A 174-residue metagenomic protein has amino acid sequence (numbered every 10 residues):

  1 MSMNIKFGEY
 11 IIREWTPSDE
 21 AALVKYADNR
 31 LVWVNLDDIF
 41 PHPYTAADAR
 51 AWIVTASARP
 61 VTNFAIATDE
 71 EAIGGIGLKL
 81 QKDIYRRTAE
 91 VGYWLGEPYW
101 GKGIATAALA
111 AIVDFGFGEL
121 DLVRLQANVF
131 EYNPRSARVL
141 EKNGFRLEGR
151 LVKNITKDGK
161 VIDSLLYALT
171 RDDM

Functional and structural regions predicted by a protein language model:
M1-L31, N63, A67-M174: Acyl-donor (CoA/ACP) binding surface of acyl/acetyltransferases
M3, P41-P43, P60: Proline-rich low-complexity regions
P17-V24, A46, R50, V54: An amphipathic alpha-helix signature
L31-I53: Conserved GNAT-fold acetyl-CoA-binding loop/helix
I53-A65: A short helix-loop-beta-strand connector motif used in the catalytic cores of GNAT acetyltransferases and, in some
